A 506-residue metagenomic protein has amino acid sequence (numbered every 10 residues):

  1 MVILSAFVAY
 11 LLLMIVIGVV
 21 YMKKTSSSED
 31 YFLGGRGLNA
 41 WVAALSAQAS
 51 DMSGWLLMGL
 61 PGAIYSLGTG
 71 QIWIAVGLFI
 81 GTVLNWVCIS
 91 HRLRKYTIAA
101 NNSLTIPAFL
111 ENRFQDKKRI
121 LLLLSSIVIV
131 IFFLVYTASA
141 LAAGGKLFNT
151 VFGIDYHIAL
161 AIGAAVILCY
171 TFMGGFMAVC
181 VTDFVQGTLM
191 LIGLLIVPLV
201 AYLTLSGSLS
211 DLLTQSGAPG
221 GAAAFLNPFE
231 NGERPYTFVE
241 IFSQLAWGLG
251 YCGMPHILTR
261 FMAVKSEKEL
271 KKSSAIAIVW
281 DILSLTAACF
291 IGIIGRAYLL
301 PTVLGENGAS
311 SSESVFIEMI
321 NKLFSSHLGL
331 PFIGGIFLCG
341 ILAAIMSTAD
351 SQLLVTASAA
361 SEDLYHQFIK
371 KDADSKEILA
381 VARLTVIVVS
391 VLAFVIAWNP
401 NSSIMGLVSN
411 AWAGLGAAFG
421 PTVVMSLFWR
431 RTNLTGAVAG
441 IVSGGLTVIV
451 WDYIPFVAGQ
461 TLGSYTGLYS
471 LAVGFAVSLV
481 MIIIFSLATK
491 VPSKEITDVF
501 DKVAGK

Functional and structural regions predicted by a protein language model:
M1-K506: Membrane-embedded helix-loop-helix hairpins and adjacent transmembrane boundary segments in multi-pass transporters
